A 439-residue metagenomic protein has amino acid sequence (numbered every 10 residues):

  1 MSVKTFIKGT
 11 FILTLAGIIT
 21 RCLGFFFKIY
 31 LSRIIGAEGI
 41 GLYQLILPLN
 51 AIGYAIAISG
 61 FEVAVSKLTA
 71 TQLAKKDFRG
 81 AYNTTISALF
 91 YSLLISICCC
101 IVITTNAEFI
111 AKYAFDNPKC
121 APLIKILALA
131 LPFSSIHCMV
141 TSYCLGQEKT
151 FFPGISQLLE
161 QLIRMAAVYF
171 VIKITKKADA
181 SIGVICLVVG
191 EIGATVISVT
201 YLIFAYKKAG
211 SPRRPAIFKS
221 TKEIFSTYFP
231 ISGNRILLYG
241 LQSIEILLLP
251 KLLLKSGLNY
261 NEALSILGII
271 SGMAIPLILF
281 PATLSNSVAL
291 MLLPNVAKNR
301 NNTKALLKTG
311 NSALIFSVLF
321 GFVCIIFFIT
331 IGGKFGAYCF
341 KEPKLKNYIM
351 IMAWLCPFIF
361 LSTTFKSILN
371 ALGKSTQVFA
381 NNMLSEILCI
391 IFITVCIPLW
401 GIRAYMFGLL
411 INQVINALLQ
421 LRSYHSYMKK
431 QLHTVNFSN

Functional and structural regions predicted by a protein language model:
M1-L23, R79, N83-I86, F218-L238 (+2 more regions): N-terminal membrane topogenesis motif
T5-S66, C100, A130, F229-L252: Signature of the first transmembrane helix
L31-I52, A180, V184-I185, K222-I231 (+2 more regions): Interfacial/gating helices of multi-pass transporter permease domains
S59-A74, I275-N302: Helix-loop junctions and terminal segments of transmembrane helices in multi-pass membrane transport/translocation
C98-D116, V323-E342, K346: Short membrane-interface helical motifs at transmembrane helix boundaries in multi-pass membrane transporters
D116-M139, K341-F365: Alpha-helical transmembrane segments of multi-pass membrane proteins
F133-S156, W354-M383: Membrane-interface junctions at transmembrane-helix termini in multi-pass inner-membrane proteins
S156-F170, A178-K208, L384-L388, I402-S426: Hydrophobic alpha-helical transmembrane segments
